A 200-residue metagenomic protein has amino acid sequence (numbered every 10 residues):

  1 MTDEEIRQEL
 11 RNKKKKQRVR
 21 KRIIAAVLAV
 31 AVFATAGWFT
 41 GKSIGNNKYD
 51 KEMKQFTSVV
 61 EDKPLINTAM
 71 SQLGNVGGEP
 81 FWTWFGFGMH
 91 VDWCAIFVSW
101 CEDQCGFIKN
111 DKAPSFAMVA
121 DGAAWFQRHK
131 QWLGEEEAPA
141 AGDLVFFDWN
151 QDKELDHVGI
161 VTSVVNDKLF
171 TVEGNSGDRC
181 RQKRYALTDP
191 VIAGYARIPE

Functional and structural regions predicted by a protein language model:
T2-Q17, K21-I24, A31, A36-N46 (+3 more regions): Aromatic- and glycine-rich peptidoglycan recognition patches
E4, N47, V60-N67, A120 (+2 more regions): Generic alpha-helical secondary structure signal
L10, S58-V59, I108-D178: ...with weaker cross-activation on analogous glycine-rich loops/strands in unrelated enzymes
A26, A31-V32, G86, M118-V119 (+1 more regions): Intrinsically disordered, low-complexity regions enriched in Ser/Pro/Gly/Gln/His and often acidic
A36, P80-W82, V91, A123 (+2 more regions): Short, low-complexity intrinsically disordered segments
F39-F107: N-terminal capping segments
F81, F97, F146-F147, Y195: Aromatic-residue hotspot detector
F85-G86, A120-A123, H129-K130, R184 (+1 more regions): Solvent-exposed, flexible loop/coil residues
